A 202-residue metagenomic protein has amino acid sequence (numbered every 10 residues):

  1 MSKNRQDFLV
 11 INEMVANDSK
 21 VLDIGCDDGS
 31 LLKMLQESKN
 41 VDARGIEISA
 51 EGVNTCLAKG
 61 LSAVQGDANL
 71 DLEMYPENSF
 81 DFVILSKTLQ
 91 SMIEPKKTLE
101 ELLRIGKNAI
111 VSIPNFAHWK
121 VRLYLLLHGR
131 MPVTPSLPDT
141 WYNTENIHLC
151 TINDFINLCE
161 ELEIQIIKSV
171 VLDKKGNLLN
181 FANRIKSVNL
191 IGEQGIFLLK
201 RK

Functional and structural regions predicted by a protein language model:
S2-D18: Conserved alpha-helix/loop element of class I SAM-dependent methyltransferases that forms part of the SAM/SAH-binding
N17, N78-S79, I105: Alpha-helix C-terminal capping/helix-to-coil transition sites in glycosyltransferase folds
S19-D27: Conserved class I S-adenosyl-L-methionine
K20, D42, N108: Residues at the starts of beta-strands that form the adenosine-phosphate
S30, M34-D71: Class I SAM-dependent methyltransferase SAM/SAH-binding core
E73-F82: A short acidic, Gly/Pro-enriched loop at the edge of an enzyme's catalytic core that lines a small-molecule cofactor
F82-E94: A short SAM/SAH-binding and catalytic strip from SAM-dependent methyltransferases
K96-E101, N108-K202: S-adenosyl-L-methionine-dependent methyltransferase catalytic module, highlighting the catalytic core
